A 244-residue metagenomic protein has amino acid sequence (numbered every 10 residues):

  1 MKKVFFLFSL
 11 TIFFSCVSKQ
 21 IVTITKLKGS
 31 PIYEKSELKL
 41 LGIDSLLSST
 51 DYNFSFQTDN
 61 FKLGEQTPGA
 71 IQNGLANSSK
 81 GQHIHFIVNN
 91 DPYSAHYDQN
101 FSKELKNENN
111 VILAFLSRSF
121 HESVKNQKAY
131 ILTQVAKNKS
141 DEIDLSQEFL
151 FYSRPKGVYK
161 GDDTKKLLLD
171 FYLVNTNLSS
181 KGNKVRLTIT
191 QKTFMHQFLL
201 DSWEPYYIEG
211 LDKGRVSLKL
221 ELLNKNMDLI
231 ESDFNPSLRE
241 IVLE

Functional and structural regions predicted by a protein language model:
I12-S15: C-terminal motif of bacterial Sec signal peptides marking the signal peptidase cleavage site
K19-S49, V135-G161: Short, compositionally biased P/S/T/A/G/V-rich stretches that sit at domain boundaries
N53-D59, L168-T176: Short edge beta-strand/loop segments characteristic of extracellular beta-sandwich folds
F61-H83, V174-L187: Solvent-exposed loop/turn segments flanking beta-strands in beta-repeat/beta-sandwich domains
D91-D98, M195-S202: Short beta-strand segments within Ig-like beta-sandwich modules, predominantly Fibronectin type-III
K103-N109, I208-R215: Surface-exposed, short loops/turns at beta-strand junctions within beta-sandwich domains
S117-N126, F194, L223-S232: Short acidic/polar inter-strand loop motif in beta-rich domains
